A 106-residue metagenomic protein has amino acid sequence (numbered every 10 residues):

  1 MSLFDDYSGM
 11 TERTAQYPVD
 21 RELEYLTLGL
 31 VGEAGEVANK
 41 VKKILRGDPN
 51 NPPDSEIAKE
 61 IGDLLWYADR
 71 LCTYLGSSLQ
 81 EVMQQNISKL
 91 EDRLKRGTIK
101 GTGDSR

Functional and structural regions predicted by a protein language model:
M1-R106: Flexible "arm" and connector segments at domain edges
